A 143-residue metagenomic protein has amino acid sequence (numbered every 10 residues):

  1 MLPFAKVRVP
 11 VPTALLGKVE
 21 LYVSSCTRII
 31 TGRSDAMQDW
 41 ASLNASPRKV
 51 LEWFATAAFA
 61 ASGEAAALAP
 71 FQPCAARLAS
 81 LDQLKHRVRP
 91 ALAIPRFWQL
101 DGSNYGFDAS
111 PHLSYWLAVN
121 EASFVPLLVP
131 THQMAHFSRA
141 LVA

Functional and structural regions predicted by a protein language model:
M1-W40: N-terminal extension/subdomain marker
L2, S80, A109-L113: Residue-level signal for functionally critical sites in structured catalytic/ligand-binding pockets
R8-P12, V88, Q133: Generic detector of bulky aromatic hydrophobic side chains
L15, P47-K49, L113, Q133: Single-residue recognition of alpha-helix capping/boundary positions
Y22-S25, S46, P130: Helix N-terminus capping/helix-initiation residues
S34-W40, P47-R48, A57, F124-V125 (+2 more regions): General N-terminal targeting signals
A41-G106, A118: Short alpha-helix boundary/capping and kink motifs at helix termini
R89-V142: A short, basic-hydrophobic beta/loop patch
